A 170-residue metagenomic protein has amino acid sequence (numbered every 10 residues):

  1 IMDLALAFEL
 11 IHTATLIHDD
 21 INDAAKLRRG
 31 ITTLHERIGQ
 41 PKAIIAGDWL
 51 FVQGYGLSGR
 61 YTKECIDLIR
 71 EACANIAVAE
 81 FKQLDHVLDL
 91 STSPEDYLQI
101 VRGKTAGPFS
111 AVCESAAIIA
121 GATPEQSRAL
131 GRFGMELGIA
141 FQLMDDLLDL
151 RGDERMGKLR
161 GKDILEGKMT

Functional and structural regions predicted by a protein language model:
I1-T170: Mg2+-dependent prenyl diphosphate-binding active-site environment of isoprenoid biosynthetic enzymes
